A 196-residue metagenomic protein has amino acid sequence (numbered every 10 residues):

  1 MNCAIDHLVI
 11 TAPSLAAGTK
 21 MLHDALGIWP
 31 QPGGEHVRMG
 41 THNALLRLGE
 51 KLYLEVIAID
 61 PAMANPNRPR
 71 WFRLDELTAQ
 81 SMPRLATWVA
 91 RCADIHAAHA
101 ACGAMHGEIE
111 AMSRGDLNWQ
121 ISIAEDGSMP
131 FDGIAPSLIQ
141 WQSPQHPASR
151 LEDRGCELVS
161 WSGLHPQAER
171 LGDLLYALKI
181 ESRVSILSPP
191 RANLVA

Functional and structural regions predicted by a protein language model:
M1-I5, I10-W29, L48-A196: Glyoxalase I/VOC metalloenzyme domain signal
P32, M39-K51: N-terminal low-complexity or amphipathic/hydrophobic leaders
G34-V37, P61: Short, acidic/turn-prone active-site loops that include or flank metal/cofactor- and phosphate-binding residues
V37-H42, P189-R191: Beta-rich nucleic-acid/ligand-interaction surfaces
